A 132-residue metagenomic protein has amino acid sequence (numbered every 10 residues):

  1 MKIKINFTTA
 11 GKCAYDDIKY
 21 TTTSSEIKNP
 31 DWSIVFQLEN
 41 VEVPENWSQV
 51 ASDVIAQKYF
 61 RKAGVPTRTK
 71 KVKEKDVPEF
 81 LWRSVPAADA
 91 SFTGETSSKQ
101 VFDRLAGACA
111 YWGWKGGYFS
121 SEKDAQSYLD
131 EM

Functional and structural regions predicted by a protein language model:
M1-M132: Extended catalytic cores of very large enzyme megasubunits
